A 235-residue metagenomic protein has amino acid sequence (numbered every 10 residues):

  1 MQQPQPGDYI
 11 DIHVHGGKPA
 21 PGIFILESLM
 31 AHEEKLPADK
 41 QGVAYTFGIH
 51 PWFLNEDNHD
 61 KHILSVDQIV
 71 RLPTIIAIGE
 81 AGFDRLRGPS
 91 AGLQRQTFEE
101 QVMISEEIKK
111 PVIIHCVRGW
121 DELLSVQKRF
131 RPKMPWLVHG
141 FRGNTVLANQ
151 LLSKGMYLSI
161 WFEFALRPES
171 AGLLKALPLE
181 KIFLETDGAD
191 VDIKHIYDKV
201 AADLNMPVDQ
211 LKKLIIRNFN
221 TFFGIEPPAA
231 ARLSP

Functional and structural regions predicted by a protein language model:
M1-P235: Mid-domain alpha/beta scaffold segments of enzyme catalytic cores
